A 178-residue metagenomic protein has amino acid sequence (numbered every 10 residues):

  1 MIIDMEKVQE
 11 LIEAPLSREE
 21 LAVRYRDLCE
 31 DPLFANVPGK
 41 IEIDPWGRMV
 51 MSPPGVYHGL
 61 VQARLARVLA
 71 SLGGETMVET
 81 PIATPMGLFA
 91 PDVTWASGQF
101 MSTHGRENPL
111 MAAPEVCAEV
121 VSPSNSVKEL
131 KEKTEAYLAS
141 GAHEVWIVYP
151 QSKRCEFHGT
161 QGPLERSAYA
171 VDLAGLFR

Functional and structural regions predicted by a protein language model:
M1-R178: Gly/Pro/Ser/Thr-rich low-complexity, intrinsically disordered segments predominantly at protein N-termini
